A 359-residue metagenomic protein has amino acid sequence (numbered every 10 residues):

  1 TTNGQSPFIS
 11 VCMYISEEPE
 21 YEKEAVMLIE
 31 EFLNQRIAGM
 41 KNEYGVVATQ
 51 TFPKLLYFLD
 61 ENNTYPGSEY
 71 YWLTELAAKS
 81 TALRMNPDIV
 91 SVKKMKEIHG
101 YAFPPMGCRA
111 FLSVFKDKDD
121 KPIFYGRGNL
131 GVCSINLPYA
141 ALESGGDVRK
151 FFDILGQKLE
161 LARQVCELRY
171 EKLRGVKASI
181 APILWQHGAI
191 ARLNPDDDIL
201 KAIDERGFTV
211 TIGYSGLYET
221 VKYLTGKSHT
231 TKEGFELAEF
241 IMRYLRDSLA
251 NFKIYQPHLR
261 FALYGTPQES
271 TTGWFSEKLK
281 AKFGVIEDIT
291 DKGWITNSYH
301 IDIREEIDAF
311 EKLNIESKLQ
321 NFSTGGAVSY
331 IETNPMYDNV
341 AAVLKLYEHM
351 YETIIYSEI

Functional and structural regions predicted by a protein language model:
T1-R206, Y223, K227, T231-I359: Conserved catalytic cores of very large enzyme subunits
V210-Y223, R243: Contiguous, well-ordered alpha-helical segments that form the cores/surfaces of helical PPI scaffolds
